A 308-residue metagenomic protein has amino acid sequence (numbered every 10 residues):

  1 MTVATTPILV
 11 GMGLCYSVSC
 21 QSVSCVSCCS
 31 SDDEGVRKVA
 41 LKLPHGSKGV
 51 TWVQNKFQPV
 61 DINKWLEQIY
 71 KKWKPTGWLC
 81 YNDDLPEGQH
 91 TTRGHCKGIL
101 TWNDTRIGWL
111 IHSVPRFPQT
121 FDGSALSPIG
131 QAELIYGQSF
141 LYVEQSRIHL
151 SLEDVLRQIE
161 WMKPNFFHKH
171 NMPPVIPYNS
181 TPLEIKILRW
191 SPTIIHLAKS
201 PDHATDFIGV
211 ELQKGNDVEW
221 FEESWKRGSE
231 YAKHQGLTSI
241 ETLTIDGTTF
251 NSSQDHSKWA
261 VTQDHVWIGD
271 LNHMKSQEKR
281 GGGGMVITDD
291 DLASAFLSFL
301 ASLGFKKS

Functional and structural regions predicted by a protein language model:
M1-S308: PLD/PLD-like phosphodiesterase catalytic module centered on the HKD motif
